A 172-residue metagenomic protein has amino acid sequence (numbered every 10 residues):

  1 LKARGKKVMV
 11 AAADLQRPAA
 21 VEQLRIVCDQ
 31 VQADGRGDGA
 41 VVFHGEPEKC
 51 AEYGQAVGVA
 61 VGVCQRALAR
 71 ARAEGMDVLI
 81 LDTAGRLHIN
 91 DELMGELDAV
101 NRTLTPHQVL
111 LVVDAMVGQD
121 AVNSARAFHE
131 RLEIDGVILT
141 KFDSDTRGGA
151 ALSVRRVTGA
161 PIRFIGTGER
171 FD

Functional and structural regions predicted by a protein language model:
L1-V112, Q119-D135, D145, G149-E169: Nucleotide-state-sensitive switch-loop elements of NTP-binding domains
D172: Catalytic P-loop NTP-binding/switch module of NTPases
